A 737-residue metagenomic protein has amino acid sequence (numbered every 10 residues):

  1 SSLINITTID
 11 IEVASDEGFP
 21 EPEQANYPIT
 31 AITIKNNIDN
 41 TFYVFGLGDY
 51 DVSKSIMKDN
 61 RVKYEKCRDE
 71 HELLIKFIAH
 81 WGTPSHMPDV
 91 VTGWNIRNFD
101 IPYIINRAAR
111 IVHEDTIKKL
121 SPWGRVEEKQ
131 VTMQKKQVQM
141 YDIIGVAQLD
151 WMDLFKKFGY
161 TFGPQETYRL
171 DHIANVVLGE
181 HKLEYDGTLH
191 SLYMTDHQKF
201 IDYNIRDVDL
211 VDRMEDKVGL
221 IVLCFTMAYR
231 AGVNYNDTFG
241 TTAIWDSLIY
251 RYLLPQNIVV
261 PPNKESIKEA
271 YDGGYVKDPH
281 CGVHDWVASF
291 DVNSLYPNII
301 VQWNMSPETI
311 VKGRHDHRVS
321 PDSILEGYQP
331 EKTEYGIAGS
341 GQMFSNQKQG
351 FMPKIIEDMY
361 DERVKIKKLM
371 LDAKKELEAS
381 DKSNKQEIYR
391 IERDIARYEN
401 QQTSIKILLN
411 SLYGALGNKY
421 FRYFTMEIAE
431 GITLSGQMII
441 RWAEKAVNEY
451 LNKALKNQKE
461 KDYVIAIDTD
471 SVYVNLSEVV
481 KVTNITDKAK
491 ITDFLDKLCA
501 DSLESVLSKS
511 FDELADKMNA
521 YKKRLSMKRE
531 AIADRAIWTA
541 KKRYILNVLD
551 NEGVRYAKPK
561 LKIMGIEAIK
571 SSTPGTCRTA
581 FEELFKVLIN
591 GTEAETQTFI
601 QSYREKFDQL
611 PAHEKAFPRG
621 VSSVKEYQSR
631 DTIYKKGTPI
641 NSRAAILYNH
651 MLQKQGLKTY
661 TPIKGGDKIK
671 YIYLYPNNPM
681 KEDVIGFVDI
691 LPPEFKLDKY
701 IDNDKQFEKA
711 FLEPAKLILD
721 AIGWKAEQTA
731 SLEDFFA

Functional and structural regions predicted by a protein language model:
S1-M87, Y203-R206, L210-Y229, N236-G273 (+4 more regions): DnaQ-like (DEDDh/DEDDy) 3′-5′ exonuclease domain used for proofreading and 3′-end trimming on nucleic acids
G46-Q165, H172: Conserved DEDDh/DEDDy metal-dependent 3′-5′ exonuclease domain
S85-D100, Q148-T242: Acidic, Mg2+-coordinating catalytic module of metal-dependent nucleases/exonucleases that use a two-metal-ion mechanism
V138-Y141, E265-R422, A540-I569: Catalytic nucleotidyl-transfer cores of nucleotide-processing enzymes
K182, I440-T469: Active-site palm subdomain of RNA-directed nucleic acid polymerases
T188-P307, G313-R314, K385-A446, A466 (+3 more regions): Common nucleic-acid-contacting/processivity interface regions adjacent to the catalytic cores of nucleic-acid enzymes
V472-S502: Catalytic palm subdomain of template-directed nucleic-acid polymerases, centered on the conserved carboxylate motif
A500-A737: C-terminal, non-catalytic extensions of nucleic-acid polymerases
